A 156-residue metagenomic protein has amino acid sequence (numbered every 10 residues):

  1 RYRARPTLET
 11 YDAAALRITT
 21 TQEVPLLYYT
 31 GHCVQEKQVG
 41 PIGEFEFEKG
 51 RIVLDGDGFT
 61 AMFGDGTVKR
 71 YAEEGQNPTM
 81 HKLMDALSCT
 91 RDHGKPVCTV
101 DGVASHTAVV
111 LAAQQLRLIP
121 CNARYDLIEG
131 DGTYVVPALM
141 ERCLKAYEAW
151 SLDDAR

Functional and structural regions predicted by a protein language model:
R1-G40, E44, D101-A108: Rossmann-like dinucleotide-binding domain that binds NAD(P)(H)
R1-R3, T7-L8, G31, L54 (+4 more regions): Proteins with a high burden of low-complexity, intrinsically disordered sequence enriched in S/T/G/P/A and R, requiring
Y2, Y11, Y28-Y29, Y71 (+3 more regions): Sequence-level detector for tyrosine residue identity
E9, E23, E36, E44-E48 (+4 more regions): Glutamate identity and glutamate-enriched acidic tracts
Y11, V39-I42, F59, G66 (+3 more regions): General "foldedness" signal
Y29-F47, R51-C98: A contiguous binding-surface segment within folded domains or other stable secondary-structure elements
C89-R156: C-terminal helix-rich "cap/oligomerization" subdomain common to oxidoreductases
